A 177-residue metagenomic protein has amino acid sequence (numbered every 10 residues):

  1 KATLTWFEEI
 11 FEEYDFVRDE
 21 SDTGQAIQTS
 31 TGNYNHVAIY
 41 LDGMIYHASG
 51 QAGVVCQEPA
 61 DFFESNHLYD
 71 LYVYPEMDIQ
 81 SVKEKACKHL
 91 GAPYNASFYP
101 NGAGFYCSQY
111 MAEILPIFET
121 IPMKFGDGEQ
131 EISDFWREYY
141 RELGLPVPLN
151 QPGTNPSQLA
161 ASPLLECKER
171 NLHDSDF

Functional and structural regions predicted by a protein language model:
K1-V73, Y94-F105, T120: Glycine-rich catalytic cores of cysteine/serine-nucleophile enzymes that process amide/ester linkages in cell-envelope
W6, S81-K85, E131, F135: Exposed alpha-helical structural elements
Y74-M77, T154: Short coil/turn linker and secondary-structure boundary residues
D78, V82-A86, A103, C107-Y110: Stable alpha-helical elements in mature extracytoplasmic
C87, G91, P116-E119: Sec-exported extracytoplasmic/periplasmic mature domains
S97-F177: Activation targets extended, charge/polar-rich intrinsically disordered C-terminal tails
